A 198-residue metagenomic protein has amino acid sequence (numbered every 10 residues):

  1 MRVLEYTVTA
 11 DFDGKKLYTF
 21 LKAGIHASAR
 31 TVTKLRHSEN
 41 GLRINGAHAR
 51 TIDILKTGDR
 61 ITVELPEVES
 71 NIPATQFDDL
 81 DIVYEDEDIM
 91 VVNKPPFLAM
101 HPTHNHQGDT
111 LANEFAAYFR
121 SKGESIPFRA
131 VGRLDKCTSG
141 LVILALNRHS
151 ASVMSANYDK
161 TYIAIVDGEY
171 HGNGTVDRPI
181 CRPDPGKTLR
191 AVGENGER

Functional and structural regions predicted by a protein language model:
M1-R198: RNA pseudouridine synthases
